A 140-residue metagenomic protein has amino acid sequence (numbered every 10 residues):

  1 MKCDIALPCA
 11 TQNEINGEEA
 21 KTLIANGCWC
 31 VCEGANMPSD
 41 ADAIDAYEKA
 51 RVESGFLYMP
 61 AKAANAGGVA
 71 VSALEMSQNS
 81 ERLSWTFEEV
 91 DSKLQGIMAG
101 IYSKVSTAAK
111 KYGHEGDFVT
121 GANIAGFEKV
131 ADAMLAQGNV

Functional and structural regions predicted by a protein language model:
M1-G17: Rossmann-like NAD(P)-binding element
C9, I24-V140: Adenosine-phosphate binding glycine-rich loop
K21: Histidine/acidic residue-rich metal-binding segments in metalloenzymes
